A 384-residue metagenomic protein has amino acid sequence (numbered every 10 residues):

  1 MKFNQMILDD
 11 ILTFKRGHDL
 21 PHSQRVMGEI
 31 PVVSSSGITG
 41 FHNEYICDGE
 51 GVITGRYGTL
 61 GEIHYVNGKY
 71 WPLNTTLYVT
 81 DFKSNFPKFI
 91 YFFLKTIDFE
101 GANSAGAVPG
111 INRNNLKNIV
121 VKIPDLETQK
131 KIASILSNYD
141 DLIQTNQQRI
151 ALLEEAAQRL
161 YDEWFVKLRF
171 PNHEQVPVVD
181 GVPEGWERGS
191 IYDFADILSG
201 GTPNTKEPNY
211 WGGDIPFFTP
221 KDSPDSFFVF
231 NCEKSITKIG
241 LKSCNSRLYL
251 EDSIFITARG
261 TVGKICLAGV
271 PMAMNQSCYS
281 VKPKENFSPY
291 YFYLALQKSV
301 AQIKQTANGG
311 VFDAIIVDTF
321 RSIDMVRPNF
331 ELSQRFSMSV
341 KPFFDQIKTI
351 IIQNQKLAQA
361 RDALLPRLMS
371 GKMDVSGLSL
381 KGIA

Functional and structural regions predicted by a protein language model:
M1-S34, N118-K167, P171-T202, V326 (+2 more regions): Non-catalytic DNA-recognition/assembly elements of restriction-modification systems
K2-I123, V182-P183, E187-P328, S379-A384: DNA target-recognition domains and sequence-specific DNA-contacting regions of bacterial/archaeal
Y70-W71, R169-E174, P271-M274, M338: Short acidic (Asp/Glu) and glycine-rich catalytic loops that position anionic groups and cofactors
F82, E100, L142, K284 (+4 more regions): Histidine kinase transmitter module recognition
